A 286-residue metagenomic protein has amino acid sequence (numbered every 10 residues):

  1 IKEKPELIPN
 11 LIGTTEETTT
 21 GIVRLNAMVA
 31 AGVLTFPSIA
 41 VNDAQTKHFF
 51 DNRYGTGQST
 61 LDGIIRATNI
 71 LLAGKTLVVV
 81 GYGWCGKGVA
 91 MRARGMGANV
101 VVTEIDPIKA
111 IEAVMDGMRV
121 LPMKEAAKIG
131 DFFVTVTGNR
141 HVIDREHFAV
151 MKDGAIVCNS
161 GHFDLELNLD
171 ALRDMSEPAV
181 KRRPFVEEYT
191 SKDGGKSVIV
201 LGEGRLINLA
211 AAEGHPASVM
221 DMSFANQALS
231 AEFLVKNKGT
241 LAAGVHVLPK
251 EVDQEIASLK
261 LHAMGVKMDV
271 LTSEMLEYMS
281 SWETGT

Functional and structural regions predicted by a protein language model:
I1-Y54: Phosphate/diphosphate ligand-binding glycine-rich loop within oxidoreductases
K4-T19, N139, A149-T190, I199 (+2 more regions): ADP-ribose/adenylate-binding Rossmann-like module
P5-E6, M28-V33, R53, N69-L72 (+3 more regions): Solvent-exposed alpha-helices and their adjacent loops that cap or buttress functional pockets in soluble metabolic
F36, G97-A98, K152-A155, K196: A short helix->loop->beta-strand "cap" motif at the edges of active sites that frequently abuts
F36-G74, L169-E274, S281-W282: Adenosine-phosphate binding glycine-rich loop
I39, V101, V134, C158 (+1 more regions): Hydrophobic/aromatic beta-strand patches that form the interior of the parallel beta-sheet core in alpha/beta enzyme
D51, G55-Q58, D62-I129, T135-T137: Glycine-rich phosphate/diphosphate-binding loop of Rossmann-like nucleotide-binding domains
V134-T135, I143, M151, L209-P216: Short beta-alpha connecting loops at secondary-structure transitions that line or flank enzyme active sites
